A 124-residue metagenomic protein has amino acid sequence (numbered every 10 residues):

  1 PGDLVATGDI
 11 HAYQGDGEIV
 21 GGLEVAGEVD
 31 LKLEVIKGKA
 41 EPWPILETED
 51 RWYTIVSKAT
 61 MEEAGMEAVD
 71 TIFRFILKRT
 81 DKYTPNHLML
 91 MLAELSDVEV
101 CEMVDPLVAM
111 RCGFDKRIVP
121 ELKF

Functional and structural regions predicted by a protein language model:
P1-T80, L90, E94-F124: Active-site gating/interface segments in enzymes
T84-L88: Small-residue helix-packing motif on alpha-helices
